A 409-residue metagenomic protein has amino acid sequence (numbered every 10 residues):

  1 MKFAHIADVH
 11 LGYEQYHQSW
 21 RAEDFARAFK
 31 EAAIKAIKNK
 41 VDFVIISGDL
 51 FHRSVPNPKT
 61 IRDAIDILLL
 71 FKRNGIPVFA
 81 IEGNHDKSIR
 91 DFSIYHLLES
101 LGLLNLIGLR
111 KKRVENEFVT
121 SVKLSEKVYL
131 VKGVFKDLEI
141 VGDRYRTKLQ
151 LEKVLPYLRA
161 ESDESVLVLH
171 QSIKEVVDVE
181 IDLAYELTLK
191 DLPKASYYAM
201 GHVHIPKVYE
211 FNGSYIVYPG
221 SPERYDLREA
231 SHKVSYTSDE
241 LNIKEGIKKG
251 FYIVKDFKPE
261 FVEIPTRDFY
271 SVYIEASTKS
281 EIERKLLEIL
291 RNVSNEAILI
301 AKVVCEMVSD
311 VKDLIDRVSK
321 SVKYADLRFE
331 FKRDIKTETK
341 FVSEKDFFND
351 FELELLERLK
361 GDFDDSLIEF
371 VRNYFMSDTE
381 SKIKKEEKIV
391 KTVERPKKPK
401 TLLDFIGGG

Functional and structural regions predicted by a protein language model:
M1-I67: N-terminal active-site segment of His-dependent metallophosphoesterases
A4, E139-V141, Y252, Y270: Conserved beta-strand elements of the Class I
H5, I46, A80, L167 (+1 more regions): Structural beta-sheet core signal
A36-K40, A160-S162, N292-S294: Glycine-rich phosphate-binding loop signature in dinucleotide/nucleotide-binding domains
N39, N74-G75: Helix C-cap/helix->beta junction micro-motif
F43, P56-I65, L69, F79-S231: His/Asp/Glu-rich metal-coordinating catalytic cores of metallo-dependent phosphodiesterases/hydrolases acting on
Y129-G133, P219-N295: Binuclear metal-dependent phosphoesterase catalytic core
D256-G409: Accessory, non-catalytic peripheral segments of nucleic-acid enzymes
